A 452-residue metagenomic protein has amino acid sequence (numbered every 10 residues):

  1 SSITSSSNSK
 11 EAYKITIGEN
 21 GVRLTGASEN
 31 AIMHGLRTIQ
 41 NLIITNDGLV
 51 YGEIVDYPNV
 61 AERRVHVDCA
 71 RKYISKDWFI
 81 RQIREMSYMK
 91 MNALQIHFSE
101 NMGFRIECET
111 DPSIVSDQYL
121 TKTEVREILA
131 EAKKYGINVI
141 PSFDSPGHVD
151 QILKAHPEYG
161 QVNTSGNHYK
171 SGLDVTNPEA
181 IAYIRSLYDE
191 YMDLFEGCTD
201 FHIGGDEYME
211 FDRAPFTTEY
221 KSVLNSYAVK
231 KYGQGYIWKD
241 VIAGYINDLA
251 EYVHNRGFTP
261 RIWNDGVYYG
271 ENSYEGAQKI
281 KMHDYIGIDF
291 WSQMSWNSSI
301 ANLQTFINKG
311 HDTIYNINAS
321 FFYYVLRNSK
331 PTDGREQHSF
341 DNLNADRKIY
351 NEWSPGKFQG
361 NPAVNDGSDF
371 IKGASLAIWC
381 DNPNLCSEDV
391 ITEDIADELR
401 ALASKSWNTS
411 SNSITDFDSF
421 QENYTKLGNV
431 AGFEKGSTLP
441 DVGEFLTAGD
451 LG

Functional and structural regions predicted by a protein language model:
S1-V60, S406-K435: Contiguous, structured surface segment used for ligand recognition
T4-S7, K72-K76, P383-L385: Short, solvent-exposed loop/turn elements at domain surfaces
S28, V139, L399: A residue-level signal for conserved active-site and pocket-lining positions in enzyme catalytic cores
E29, M33-L36, Q40, I80-I83 (+7 more regions): Extracytoplasmic/secreted envelope proteins and their assembly/folding machinery, especially bacterial periplasmic
E29-A31, N41, K72, E100-G103 (+6 more regions): Solvent-exposed loop/turn segments at secondary-structure junctions within structured extracellular/periplasmic domains
N59-I262: Substrate-binding cleft of carbohydrate-active enzyme catalytic domains
P260-V267, N272-L451: Flexible, acidic glycine-rich loops studded with aromatic residues
